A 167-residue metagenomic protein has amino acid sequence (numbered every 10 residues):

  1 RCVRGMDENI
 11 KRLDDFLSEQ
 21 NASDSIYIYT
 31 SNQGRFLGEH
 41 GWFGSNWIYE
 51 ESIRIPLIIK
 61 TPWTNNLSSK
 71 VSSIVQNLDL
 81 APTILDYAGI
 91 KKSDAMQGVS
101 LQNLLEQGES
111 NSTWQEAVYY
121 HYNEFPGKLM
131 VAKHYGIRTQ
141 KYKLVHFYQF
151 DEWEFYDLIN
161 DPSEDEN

Functional and structural regions predicted by a protein language model:
R1-V3, G44, T64-V75, Y87-K92 (+1 more regions): Active-site rim elements
G5-D7: Outer-membrane beta-barrel transmembrane strands
I10, I28, I59, Y156-D157: Generic low-polarity alpha-helical segments
R12-S25, D86-A95: Surface-exposed helix-capping loop/turn segments at secondary-structure junctions
D15-L67, Q76: Histidine-centered active-site microenvironments of extracellular/periplasmic hydrolases and transferases
Q33-E39, N65, L78-A81, D86-L158 (+1 more regions): C-terminal cap/loop subdomain of S1 sulfatases and analogous C-terminal strand-loop tails that border
